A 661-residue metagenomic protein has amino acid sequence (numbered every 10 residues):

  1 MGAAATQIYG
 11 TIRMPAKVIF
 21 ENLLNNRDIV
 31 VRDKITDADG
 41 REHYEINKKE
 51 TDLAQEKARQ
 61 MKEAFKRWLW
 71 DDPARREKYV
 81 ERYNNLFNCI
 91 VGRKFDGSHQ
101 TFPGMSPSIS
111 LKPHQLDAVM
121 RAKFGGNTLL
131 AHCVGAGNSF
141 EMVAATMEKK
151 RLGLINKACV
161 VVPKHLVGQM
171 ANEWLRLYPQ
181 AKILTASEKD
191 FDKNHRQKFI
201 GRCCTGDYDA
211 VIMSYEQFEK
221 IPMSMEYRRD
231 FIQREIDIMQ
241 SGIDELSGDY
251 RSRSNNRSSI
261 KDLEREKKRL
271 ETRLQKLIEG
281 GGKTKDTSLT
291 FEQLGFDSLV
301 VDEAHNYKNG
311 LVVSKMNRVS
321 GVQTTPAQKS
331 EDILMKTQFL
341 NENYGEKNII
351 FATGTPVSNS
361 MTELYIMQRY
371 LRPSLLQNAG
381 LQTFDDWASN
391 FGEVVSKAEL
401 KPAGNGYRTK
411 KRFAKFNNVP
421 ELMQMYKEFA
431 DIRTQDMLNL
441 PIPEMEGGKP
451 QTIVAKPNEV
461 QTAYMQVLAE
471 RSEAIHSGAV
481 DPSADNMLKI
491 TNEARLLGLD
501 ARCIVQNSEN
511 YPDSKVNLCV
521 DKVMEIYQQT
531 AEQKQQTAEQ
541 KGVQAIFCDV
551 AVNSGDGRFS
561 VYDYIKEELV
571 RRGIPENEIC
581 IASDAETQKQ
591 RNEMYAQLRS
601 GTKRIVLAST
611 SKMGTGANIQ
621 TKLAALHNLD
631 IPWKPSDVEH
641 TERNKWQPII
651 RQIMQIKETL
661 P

Functional and structural regions predicted by a protein language model:
M1-C89, I155, P179, C203-V211 (+2 more regions): Charged, low-complexity intrinsically disordered regions
M61-R76, E81-A131: Pre-Walker A segment
I90-P113, K123-F124, V134-G137, T146 (+3 more regions): Conserved Helicase C-terminal RecA-like lobe
T128-C133, C159, I350-F351, A545-F547: Short hydrophobic/aromatic beta-strand immediately N-terminal to the Walker A/P-loop
V134, E141-N172, Y178-K182, N343-N348: Conserved SF1/SF2 helicase motif Ia
L166-F191, K198, R202-T205, L371-L375: Conserved helix-turn-beta segment of the N-terminal RecA-like "Helicase ATP-binding" lobe in SF1/SF2 helicases
R196-G242, G248-Y250, N255-S259, R265-S298 (+7 more regions): Inter-lobe coupling linker of SF2 helicases/translocases
F218-M225, Q293, Y307-K308, N359-M361 (+3 more regions): SF2 helicase motor core recognition
